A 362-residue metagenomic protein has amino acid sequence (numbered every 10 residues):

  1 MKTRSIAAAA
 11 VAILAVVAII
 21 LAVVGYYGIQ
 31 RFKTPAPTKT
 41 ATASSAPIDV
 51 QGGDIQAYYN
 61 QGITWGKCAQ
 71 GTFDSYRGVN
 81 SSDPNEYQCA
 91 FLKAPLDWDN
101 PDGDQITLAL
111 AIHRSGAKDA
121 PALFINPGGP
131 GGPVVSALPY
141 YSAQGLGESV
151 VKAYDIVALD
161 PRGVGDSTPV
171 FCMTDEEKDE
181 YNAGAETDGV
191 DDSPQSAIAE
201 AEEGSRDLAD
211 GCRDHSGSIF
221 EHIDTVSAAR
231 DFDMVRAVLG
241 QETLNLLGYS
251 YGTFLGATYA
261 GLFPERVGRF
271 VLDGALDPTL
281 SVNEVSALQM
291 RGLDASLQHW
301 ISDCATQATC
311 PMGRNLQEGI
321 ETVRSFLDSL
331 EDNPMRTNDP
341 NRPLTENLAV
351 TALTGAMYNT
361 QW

Functional and structural regions predicted by a protein language model:
M1-V16, V24: N-terminal Sec-pathway targeting helices
A8, L21-F32: Juxtamembrane cytosolic interface motif at the C-terminal end of transmembrane helices
V17, T42-S44, R324: Intrinsically disordered and other compositionally biased segments
I19, Y58-Q61, G355: Intrinsically disordered, low-complexity regions enriched in Ser/Pro/Gly/Gln/His and often acidic
I29-D49: Ser/Thr/Pro/Gly-rich low-complexity linker/stalk segments immediately outside membranes or between
P47-L348: Gly/Pro-rich cap/lid or specificity-loop segments adjacent to the active site
R342-W362: P-loop NTPase catalytic cores that bind/hydrolyze ATP
